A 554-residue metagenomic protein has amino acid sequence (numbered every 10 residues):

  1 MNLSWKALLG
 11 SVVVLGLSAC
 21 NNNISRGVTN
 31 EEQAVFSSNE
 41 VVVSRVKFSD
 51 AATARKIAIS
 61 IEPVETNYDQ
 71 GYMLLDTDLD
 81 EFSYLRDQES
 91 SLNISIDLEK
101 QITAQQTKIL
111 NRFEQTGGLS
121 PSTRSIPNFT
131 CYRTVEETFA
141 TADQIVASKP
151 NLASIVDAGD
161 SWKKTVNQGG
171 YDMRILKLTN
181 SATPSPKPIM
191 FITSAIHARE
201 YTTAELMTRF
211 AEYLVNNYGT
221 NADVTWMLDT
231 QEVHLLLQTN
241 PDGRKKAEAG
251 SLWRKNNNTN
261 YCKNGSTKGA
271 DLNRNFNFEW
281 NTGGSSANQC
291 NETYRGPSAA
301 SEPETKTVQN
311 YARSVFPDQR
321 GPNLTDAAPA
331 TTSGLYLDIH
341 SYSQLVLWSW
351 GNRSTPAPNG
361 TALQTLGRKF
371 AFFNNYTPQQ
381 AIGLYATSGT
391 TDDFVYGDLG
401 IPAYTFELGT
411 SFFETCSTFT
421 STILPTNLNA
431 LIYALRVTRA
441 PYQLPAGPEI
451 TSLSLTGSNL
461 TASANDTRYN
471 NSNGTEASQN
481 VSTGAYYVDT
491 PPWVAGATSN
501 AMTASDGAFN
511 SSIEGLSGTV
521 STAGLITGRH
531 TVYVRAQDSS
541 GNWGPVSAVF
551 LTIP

Functional and structural regions predicted by a protein language model:
M1-L9: Bacterial N-terminal signal peptides that target proteins for export
L17-A19: C-terminal motif of bacterial Sec signal peptides marking the signal peptidase cleavage site
N21-N465, E476, Y487, P491-V494 (+5 more regions): M14 metallocarboxypeptidase catalytic domain recognition
G496-N510: Solvent-exposed serine/threonine-rich low-complexity stretches and specific carbohydrate-binding patches
G507-V520: Aromatic sugar-binding surface patches on proteins that engage polysaccharides or sugar-phosphate polymers
T527-T531: Extracellular Ig-like/FN3 beta-sandwich strand-entry sites
Q537-N542: Short, solvent-exposed loop/turn segments at the edges of extracellular beta-sandwich modules
